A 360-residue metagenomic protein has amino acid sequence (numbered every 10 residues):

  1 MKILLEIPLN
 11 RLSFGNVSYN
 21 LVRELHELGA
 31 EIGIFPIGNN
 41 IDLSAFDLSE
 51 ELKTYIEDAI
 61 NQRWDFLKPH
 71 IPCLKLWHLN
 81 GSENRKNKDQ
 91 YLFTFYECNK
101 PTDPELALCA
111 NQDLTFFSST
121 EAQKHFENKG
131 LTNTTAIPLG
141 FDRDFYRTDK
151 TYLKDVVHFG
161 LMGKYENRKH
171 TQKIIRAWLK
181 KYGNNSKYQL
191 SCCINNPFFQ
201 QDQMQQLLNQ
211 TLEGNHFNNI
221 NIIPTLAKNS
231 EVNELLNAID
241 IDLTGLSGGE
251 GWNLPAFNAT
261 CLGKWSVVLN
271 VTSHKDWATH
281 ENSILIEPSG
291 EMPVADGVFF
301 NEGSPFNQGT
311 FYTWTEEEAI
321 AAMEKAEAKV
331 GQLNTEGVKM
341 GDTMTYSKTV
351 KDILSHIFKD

Functional and structural regions predicted by a protein language model:
M1-I71: N-terminal pre-catalytic "stem/leader" segment of glycosyltransferase-like enzymes
I41-H125, E231: Extended catalytic core of nucleotide-activated donor transferases of GT-like folds
D103-P104, G140-V156: Acidic anion/phosphate-binding donor-loop and adjacent secondary structure in glycosyltransferase catalytic cores
Y152-K169, I175-W178, L190-C192: Conserved donor-binding/catalytic core segment of Leloir-type glycosyltransferases
Q201-S230, E234: Nucleotide-activated donor-binding/catalytic signature segment of Leloir-type glycosyltransferases, i.e., the conserved
E234-G251, K264: Acidic donor-binding loop of glycosyltransferase active sites
W265-V268, I284-I286: Short hydrophobic beta-strand element within catalytic cores of glycosyltransferases and related nucleotide-activated
T310-A321, A328-I357: A charged, aromatic-enriched C-terminal amphipathic alpha-helix characteristic of glycosyltransferases across folds
